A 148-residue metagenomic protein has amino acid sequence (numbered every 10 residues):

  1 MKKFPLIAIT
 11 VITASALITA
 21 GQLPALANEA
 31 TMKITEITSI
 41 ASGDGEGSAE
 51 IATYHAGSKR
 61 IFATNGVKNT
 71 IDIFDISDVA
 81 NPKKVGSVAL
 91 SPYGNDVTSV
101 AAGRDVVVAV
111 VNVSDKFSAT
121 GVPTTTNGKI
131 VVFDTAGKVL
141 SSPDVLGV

Functional and structural regions predicted by a protein language model:
M1-L26: Gram-negative bacterial Sec-dependent N-terminal signal peptides
N28-V148: Mobile, glycine-rich extracellular loop/lid and propeptide segments that shape or gate substrate/ligand access
